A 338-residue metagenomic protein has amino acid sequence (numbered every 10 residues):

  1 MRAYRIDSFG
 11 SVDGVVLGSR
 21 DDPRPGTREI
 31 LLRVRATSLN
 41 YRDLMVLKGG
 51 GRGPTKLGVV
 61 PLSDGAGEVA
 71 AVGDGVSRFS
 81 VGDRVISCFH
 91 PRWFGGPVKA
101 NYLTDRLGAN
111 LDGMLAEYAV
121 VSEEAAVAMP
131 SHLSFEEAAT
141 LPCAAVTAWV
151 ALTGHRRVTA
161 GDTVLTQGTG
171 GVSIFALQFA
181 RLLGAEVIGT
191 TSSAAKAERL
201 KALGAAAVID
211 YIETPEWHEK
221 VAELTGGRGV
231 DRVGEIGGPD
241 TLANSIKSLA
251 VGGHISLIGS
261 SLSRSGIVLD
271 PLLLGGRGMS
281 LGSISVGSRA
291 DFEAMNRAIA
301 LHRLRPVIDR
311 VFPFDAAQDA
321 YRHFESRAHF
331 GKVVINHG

Functional and structural regions predicted by a protein language model:
M1-A66, V121, R322, N336-G338: Short N-terminal strand-loop motif that marks the start of NAD(P)H/FAD-dependent oxidoreductase cofactor-binding domains
D21-T37, G50-F94, N110-D112, P130-L133: Glycine-rich beta-strand-centered segment in the early N-terminal region that forms part of a ligand/cofactor-binding
H90-Q167: NAD(P)H dinucleotide-binding glycine-rich loop of Rossmann-like/cofactor-binding domains, especially the beta1-alpha1
Y102-T104, L183, T191, L200-K201 (+2 more regions): Glycine-rich phosphate-binding loop and adjacent beta-alpha segment of Rossmann(oid) nucleotide-cofactor-binding
T163-T166, R181-N244: Adenosine-nucleotide cofactor-binding segment
S173-I174: N-terminal Rossmann-fold NAD(P) dinucleotide-binding loop
G227, R303-V307, D319-G338: C-terminal capping/lid region of NAD(P)-dependent oxidoreductase domains
